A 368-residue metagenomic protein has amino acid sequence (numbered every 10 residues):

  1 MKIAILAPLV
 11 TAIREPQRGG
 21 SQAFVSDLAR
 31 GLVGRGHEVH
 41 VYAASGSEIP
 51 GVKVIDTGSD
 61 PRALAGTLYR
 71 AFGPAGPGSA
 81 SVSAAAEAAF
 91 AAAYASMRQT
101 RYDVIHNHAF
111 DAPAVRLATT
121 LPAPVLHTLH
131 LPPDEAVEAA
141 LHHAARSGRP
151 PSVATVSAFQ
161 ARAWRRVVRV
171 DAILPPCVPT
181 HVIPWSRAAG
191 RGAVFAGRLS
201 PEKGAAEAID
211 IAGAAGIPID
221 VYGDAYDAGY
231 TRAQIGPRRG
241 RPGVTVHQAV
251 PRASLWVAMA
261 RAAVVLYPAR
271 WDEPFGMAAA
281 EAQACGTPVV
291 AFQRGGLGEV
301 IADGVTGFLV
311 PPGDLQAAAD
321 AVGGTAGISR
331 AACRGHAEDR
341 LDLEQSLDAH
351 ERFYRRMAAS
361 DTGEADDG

Functional and structural regions predicted by a protein language model:
M1-G368: Catalytic cores of nucleotide-sugar-dependent glycosyltransferases that transfer UDP/GDP/TDP-activated
